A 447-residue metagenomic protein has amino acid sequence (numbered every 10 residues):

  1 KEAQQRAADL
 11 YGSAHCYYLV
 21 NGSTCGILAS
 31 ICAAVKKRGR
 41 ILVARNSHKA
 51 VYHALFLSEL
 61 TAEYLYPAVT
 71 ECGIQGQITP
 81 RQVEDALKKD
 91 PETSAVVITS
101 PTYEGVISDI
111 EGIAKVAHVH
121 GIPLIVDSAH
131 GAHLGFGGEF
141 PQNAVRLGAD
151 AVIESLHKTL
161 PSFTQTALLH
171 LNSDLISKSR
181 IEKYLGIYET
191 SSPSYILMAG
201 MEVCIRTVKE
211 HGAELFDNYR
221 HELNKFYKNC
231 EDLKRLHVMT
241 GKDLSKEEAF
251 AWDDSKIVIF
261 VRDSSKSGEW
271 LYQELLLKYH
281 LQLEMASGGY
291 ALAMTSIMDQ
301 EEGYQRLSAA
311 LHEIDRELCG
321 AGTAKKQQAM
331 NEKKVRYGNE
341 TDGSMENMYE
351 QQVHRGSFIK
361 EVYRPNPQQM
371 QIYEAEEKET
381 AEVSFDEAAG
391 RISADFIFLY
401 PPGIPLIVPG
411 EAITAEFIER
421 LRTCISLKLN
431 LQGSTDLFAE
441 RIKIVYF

Functional and structural regions predicted by a protein language model:
K1-E2, D9, F398-Y400, A415 (+3 more regions): N-terminal entrance/gating region of PLP-dependent enzymes' catalytic architecture
K1-G22: Conserved N-terminal alpha-helix of the aminotransferase class I/II PLP-enzyme fold
L10-S13, S23-K242: Conserved PLP-enzyme active-site core in the AAT-like
Y17-L19, V96-T99, L292-M294: Short glycine-rich or small-residue beta-strand-to-loop segments that form or flank ligand, phosphate, metal/Fe-S
Y18, Y64-Y66, E154, M285 (+1 more regions): Structural signal for conserved beta-strand scaffold positions within catalytic alpha/beta enzyme cores
Q165, S255, E440: Change "...and in nucleic-acid phosphodiester-cleaving endonucleases..." to "...and in nucleic-acid processing enzymes
K228-Q327, Y349-A412, E416-G433: Conserved C-terminal alpha-helix-loop-beta "cap" of PLP-dependent enzymes that closes/shapes the active-site mouth
A329-V335, E340-D342, E346, E350-V353: Acidic, Ala/Val/Gly-enriched low-complexity intrinsically disordered segments
